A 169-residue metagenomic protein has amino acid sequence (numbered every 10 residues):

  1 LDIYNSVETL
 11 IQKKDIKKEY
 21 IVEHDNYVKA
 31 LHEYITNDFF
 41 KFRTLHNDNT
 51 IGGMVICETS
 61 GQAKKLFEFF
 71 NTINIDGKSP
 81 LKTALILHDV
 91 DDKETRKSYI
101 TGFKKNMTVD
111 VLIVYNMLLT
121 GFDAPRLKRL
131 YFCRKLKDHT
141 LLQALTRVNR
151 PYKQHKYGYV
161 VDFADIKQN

Functional and structural regions predicted by a protein language model:
L1-T50: Interdomain helical connector at the RecA1-RecA2 junction of SF1/SF2 helicase-like NTPases
H32, G52-M54, V111: Residue-level preference for the first positions of well-ordered beta-strands
L45-T50, D76-L81, K153-K156: Short helix-terminating capping/connector loops at secondary-structure junctions
N49-T59: Conserved RecA-like ASCE P-loop NTPase motor core of nucleic-acid helicases/translocases
E58-D89: Conserved helicase motor "Helicase C" RecA-like lobe of SF1/SF2 P-loop NTPases
K82-N169: Conserved RecA-like P-loop NTPase helicase motor core
